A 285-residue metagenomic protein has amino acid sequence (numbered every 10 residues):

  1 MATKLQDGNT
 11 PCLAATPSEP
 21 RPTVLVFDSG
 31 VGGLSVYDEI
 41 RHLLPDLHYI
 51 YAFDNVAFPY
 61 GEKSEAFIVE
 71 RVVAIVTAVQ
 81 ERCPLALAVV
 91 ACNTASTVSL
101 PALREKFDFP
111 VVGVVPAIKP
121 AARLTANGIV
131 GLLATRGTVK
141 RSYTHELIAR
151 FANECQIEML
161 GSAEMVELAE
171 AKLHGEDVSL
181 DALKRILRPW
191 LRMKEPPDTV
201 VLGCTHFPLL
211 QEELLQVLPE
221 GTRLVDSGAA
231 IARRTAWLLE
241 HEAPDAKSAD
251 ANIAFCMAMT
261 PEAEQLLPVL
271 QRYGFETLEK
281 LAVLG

Functional and structural regions predicted by a protein language model:
A2-G285: Non-catalytic structural scaffold of enzyme domains
